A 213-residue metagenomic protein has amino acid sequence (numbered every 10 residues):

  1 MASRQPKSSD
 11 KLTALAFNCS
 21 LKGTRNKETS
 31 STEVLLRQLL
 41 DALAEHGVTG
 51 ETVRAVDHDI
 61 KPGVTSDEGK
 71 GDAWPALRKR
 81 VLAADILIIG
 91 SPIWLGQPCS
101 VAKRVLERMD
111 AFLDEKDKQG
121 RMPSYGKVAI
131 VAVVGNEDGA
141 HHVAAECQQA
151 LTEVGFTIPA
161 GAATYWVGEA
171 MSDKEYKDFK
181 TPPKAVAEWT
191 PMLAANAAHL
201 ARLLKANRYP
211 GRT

Functional and structural regions predicted by a protein language model:
M1-Q119, K180-T213: N-terminal beta1-alpha1-beta2 submodule of the flavodoxin-like/Rossmannoid cofactor-binding fold
A2-P6, D10-N18, I130-V133, A160 (+1 more regions): Ligand-binding pocket scaffold of soluble enzyme catalytic domains
K118-G168, A185-E188: Short, glycine-/small-residue-rich phosphate/pyrophosphate-handling segment
V167-P182: Short helix/strand-capping connector loops at secondary-structure junctions
